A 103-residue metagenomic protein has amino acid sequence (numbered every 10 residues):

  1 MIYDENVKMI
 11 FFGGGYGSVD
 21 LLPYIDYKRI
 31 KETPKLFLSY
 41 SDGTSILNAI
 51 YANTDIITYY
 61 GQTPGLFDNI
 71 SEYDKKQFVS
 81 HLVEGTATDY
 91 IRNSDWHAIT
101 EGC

Functional and structural regions predicted by a protein language model:
M1, N48, K75-V79: Short, Φ-rich (hydrophobic/aromatic) sequence segments
M1-T33: N-terminal small/polar loop signature for handling phosphorylated ligands or for N-terminal nucleophile
F12-G13, F37-Y40, T100: Short glycine/serine/threonine-biased micro-segments
Y16, S41, S45, Y73: Conserved active-site and cofactor/substrate-binding residues in soluble primary-metabolism enzymes
V19-L22, L47-A49, I70: Short glycine-/acidic-enriched loop or helix-start segments at secondary-structure transitions that form or flank
Y24-Y27, A52-T54, D74: Short, glycine/charged-enriched secondary-structure capping and boundary segments
Y27-A49, I57-P64: Short, acidic/small-residue loops that bind anionic groups at enzyme active sites
D55-C103: Conserved anion/nucleotide-ligand pocket segment
